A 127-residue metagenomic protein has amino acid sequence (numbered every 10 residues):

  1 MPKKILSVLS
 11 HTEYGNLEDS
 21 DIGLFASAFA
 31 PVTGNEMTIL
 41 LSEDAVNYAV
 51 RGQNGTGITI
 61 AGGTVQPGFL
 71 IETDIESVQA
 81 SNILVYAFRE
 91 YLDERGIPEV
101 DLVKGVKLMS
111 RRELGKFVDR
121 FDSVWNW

Functional and structural regions predicted by a protein language model:
P2-L6: Extreme N-terminal starter segment of soluble prokaryotic enzymes
S7-D21, E43, A49: Short, glycine-rich nucleotide/cofactor-binding loops
L9-E13, T56-G63, I97-V100: Short, basic, glycine/proline-bearing loop/turn elements
D19-G34, T38-I39: Histidine-anchored nucleotide/phosphate-binding helix
M37-E43, V85-R89: Short internal beta-strands
A45-I58: N-terminal beta-loop-helix "entrance" segment that forms/cooperates in small-molecule cofactor or anionic ligand
T56-R89: A glycine-rich helix N-cap at a beta->alpha junction
G105-R111: Short acidic-hydrophobic, aromatic-tinged amphipathic segments that line or gate anion-handling sites
